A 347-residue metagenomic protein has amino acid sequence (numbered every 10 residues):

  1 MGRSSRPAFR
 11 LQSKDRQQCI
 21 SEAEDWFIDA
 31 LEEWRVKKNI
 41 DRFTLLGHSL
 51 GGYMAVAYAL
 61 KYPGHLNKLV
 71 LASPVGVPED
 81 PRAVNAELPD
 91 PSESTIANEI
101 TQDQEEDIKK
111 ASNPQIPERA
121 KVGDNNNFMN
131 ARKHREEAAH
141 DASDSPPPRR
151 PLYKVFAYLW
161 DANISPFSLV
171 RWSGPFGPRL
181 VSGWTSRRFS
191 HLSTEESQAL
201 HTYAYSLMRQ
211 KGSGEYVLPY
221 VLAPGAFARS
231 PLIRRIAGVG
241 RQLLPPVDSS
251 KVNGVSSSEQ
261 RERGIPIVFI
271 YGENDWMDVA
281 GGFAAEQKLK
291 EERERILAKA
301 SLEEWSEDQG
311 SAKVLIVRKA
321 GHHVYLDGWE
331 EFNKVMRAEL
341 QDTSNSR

Functional and structural regions predicted by a protein language model:
M1-G2, V75, A320-G321: Short beta-to-alpha linker loops that shape the active-site pocket of alpha/beta-hydrolase fold enzymes
M1-K14, V314-I316: Conserved alpha/beta-hydrolase
L11-D29, V36, Y62-E291, A298-W305: Flexible "cap/lid" subdomain of the alpha/beta-hydrolase fold that forms the substrate-access gate
K38-D41: Glycine-rich phosphate-binding loop signature in dinucleotide/nucleotide-binding domains
G47-G51, A55: Gly/Ala-rich beta-loop-alpha elbow adjacent to hydrolase catalytic centers
V56-L60: Short, hydrophobic alpha-helix immediately C-terminal to the catalytic nucleophile
W276-A280, L297-S306, V314-V335: Catalytic histidine-centered segment of alpha/beta-hydrolase-like enzymes
V335-T343: C-terminal alpha-helix
